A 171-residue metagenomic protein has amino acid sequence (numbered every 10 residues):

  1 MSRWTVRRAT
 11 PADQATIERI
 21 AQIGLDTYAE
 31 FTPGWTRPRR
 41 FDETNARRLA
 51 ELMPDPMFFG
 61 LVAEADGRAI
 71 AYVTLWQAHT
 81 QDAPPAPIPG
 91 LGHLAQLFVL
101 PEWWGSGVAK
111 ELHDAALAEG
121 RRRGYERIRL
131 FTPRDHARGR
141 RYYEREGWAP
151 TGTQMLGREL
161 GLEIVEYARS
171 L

Functional and structural regions predicted by a protein language model:
R3, T10, P89-G92, E126-R129 (+2 more regions): C-terminal "cap" of GNAT-fold acetyltransferases
W4, P11-Q14, R19-E102, H113-A115 (+3 more regions): Acetyl-CoA-dependent GNAT
R37, W104-G105, R127-I128: A generic structural signal for short
L100-D114, R121-R123, R134-R140, R145-E146: Conserved glycine-rich acetyl-CoA-binding loop
